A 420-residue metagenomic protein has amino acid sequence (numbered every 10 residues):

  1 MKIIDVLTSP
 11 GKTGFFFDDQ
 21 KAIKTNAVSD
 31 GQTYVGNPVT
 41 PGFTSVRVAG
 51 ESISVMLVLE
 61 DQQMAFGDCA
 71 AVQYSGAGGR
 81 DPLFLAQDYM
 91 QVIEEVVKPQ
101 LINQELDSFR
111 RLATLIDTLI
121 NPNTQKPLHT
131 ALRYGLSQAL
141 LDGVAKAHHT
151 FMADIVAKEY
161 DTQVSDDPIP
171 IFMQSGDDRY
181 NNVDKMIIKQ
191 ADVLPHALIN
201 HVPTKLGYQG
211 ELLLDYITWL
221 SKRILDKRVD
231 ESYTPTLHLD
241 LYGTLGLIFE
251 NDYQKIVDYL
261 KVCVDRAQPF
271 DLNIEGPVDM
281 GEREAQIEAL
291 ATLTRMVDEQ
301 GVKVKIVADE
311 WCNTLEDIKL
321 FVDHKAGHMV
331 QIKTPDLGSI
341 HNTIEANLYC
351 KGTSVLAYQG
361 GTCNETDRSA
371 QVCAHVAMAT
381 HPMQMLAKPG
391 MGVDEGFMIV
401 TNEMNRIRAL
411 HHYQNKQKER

Functional and structural regions predicted by a protein language model:
M1-M56: Short, Gly/Pro- and small/polar-rich lid/capping loops
V46-G50, P82-M90, E94, F109 (+8 more regions): Generic structural signal for well-ordered, non-membrane alpha-helical segments in soluble metabolic enzymes
E51-D61, A65-A71, N182-P195, D258-V262 (+1 more regions): Short beta-strand elements
V58, M64-H148: Metal- or metallocofactor-binding catalytic centers and their adjacent structured scaffolds across diverse enzyme
P122-M296, K303, V307-E310: Active-site-facing alpha/beta catalytic cores
T150-A153, P382, L386: Intrinsically disordered or highly flexible coil/loop and linker segments, enriched in small and charged/polar residues
K227-A379, L386-M404: Catalytic core of soluble alpha/beta enzymes
E395-R420: Structural signal for terminal/edge beta-strands and the immediately following C-terminal loop/tail that closes
